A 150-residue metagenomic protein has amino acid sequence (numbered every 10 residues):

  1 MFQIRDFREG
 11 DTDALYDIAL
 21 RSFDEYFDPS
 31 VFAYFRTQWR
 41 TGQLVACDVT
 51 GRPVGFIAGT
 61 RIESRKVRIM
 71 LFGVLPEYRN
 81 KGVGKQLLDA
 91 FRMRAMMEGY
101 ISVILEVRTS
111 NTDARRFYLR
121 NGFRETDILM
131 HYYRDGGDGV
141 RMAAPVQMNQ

Functional and structural regions predicted by a protein language model:
F2, D6-E77, L88-A90, R94 (+3 more regions): Acetyl-CoA-dependent GNAT
D11, N111, D138: Acidic active-site catalytic centers that drive phospho-/nucleotidyl reactions and related ester hydrolyses
Y26, K81-G82, G136: Non-catalytic, surface-exposed connector residues within folded enzymatic/regulatory domains
R52, L71, L75-D89, M96-E98 (+4 more regions): Conserved glycine-rich acetyl-CoA-binding loop
I62, G84, D135: Short, conserved glycine- and acidic-residue-centered signature motifs in active-site or ligand-binding loops
E106, L119, R124-R141: Conserved catalytic-core motifs of GNAT/GCN5-like acyltransferases
